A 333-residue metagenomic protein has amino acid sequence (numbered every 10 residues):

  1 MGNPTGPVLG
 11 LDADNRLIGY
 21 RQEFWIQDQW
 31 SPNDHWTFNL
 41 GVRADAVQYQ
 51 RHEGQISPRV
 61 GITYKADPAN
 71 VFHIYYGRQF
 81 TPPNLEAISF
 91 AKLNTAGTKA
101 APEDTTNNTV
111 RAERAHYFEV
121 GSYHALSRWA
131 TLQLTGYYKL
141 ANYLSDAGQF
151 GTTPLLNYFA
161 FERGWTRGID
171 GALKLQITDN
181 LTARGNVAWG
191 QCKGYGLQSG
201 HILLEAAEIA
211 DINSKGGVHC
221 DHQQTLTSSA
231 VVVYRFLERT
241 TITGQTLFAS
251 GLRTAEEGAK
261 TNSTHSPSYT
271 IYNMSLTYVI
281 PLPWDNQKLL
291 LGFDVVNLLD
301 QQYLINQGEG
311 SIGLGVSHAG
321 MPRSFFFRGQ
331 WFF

Functional and structural regions predicted by a protein language model:
R16-Y49, Q55-R59, L175, L181-W189: Surface-exposed extracellular loop regions of Gram-negative outer-membrane beta-barrel proteins
I18-Q22, G54-I56, R114-F118, R163-R167 (+4 more regions): Residues that define the transmembrane beta-barrel architecture of outer-membrane proteins
F24-D28, V60-Y64, V120-H124, G171-L175 (+5 more regions): Residues on the lipid-exposed face of transmembrane beta-strands in outer-membrane beta-barrel proteins
P32-H35, P68-A69, W129, N180 (+2 more regions): Short loop/turn motifs that connect adjacent beta-strands in outer-membrane beta-barrel proteins
N33, G136-L140, F159-E256, Q330: Gram-negative outer-membrane beta-barrel transporters
L40-A46, I74-R78, A87, S122 (+5 more regions): Transmembrane beta-barrel strands of outer-membrane/channel proteins
K65, H73, A87, N108-R167 (+3 more regions): Membrane-embedded beta-barrel scaffold of Gram-negative outer-membrane proteins
I74, G217-F333: Conserved C-terminal beta-signal and adjacent last beta-strands/turns of outer-membrane beta-barrel proteins
